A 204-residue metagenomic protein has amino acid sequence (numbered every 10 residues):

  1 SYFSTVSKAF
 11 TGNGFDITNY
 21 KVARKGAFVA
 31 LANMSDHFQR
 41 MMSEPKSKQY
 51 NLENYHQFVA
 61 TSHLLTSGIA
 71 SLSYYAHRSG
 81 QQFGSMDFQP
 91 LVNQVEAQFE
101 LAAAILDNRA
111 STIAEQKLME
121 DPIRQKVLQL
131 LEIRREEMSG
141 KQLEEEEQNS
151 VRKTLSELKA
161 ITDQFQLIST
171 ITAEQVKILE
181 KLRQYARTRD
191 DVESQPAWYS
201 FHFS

Functional and structural regions predicted by a protein language model:
S1-F3, H63-T66: C-terminal catalytic or substrate-handling cores of phosphate/nucleotide- and metal-cofactor-dependent proteins acting
Y2-Y50, H77-S204: Long, hydrophobic alpha-helical segments that serve as membrane-spanning/inserting helices
M34, T61-L64: Soluble catalytic regions of membrane-associated enzymes that act on cell-envelope and secretory-pathway components
L52-H56: All-alpha amphipathic helical-bundle segments outside canonical DNA-binding/catalytic cores that form hydrophobic
L64-S71, Q164-I168: Alpha-helical scaffolding flanking metal-ion-dependent phosphate/phosphodiester catalytic sites
Y74: Localized chelating/binding microdomains that coordinate divalent metal ions or stabilize phosphate-bearing
